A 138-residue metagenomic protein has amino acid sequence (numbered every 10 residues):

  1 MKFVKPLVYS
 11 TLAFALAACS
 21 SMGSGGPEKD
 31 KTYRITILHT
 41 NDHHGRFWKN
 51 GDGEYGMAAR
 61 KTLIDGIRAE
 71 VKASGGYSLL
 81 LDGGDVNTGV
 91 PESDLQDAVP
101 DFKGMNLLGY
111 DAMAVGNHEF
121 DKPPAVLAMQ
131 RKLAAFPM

Functional and structural regions predicted by a protein language model:
K2-S21: Gram-negative bacterial Sec-dependent N-terminal signal peptides
S20-M138: N-terminal catalytic scaffold of extracellular/periplasmic and nuclease hydrolases that process anionic headgroups
